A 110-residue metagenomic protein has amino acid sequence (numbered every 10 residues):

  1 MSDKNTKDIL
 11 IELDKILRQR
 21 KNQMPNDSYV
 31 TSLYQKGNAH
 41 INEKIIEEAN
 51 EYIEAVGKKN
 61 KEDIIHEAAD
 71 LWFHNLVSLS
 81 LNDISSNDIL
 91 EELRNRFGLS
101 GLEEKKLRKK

Functional and structural regions predicted by a protein language model:
M1-A68, W72-K110: Flexible "arm" and connector segments at domain edges
